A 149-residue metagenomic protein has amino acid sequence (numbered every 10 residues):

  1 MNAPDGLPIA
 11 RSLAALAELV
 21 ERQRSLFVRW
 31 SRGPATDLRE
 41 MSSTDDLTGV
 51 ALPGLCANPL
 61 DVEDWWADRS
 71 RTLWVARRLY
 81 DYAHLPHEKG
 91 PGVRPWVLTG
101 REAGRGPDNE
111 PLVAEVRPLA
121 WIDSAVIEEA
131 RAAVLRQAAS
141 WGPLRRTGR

Functional and structural regions predicted by a protein language model:
N2-Q23, D45-R149: Conserved NAD+-utilizing ADP-ribose enzyme module
R29-D37: Fungal intrinsically disordered, Ser/Thr/Pro-rich regulatory tracts
L38-S42, D46: Active-site-adjacent substructure of cysteine-protease-like catalytic cores
